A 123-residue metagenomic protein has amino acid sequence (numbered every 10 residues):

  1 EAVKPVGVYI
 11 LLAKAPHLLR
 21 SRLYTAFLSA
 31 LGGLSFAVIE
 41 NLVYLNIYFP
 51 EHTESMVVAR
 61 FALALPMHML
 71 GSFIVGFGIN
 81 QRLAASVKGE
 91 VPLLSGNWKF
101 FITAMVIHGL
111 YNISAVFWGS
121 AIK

Functional and structural regions predicted by a protein language model:
K4-K123: Transmembrane helix-loop-helix hairpins at the membrane interface of multi-pass integral membrane proteins
